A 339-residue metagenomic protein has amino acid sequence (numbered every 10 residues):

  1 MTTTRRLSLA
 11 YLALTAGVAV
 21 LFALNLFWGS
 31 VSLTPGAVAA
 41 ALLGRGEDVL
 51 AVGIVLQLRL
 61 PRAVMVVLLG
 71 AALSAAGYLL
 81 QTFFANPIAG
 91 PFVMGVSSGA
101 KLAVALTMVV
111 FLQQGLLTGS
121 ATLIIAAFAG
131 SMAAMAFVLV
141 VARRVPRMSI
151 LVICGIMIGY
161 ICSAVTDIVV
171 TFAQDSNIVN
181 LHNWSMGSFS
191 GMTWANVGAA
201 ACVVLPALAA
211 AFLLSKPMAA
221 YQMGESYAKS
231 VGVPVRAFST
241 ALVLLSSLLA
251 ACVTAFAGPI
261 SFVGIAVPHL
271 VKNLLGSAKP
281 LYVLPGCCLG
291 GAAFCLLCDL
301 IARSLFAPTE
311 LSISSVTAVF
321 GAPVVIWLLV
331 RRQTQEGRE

Functional and structural regions predicted by a protein language model:
M1-E339: Alpha-helical transmembrane segments in inner-membrane proteins
